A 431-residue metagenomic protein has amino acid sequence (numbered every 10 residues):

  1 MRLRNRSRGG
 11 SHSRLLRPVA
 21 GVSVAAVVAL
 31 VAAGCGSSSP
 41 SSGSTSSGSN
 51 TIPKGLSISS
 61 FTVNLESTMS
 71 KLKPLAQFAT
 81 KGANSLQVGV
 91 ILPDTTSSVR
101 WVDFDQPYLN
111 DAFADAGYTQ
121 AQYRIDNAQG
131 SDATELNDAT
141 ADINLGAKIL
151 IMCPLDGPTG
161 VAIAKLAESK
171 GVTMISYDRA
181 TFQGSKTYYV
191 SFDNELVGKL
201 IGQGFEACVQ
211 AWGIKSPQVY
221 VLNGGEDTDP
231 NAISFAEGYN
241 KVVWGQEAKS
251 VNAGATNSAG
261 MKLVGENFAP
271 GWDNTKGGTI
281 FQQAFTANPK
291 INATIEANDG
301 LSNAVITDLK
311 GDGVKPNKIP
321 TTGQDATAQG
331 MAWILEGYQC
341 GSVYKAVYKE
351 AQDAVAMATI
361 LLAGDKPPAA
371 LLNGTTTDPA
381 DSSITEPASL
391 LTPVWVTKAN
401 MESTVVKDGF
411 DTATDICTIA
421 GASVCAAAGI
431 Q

Functional and structural regions predicted by a protein language model:
R2-R14, C35-Q431: A residue-level marker of the well-folded mature domains of exported/periplasmic proteins
L16-V27: Sec-dependent signal peptide hydrophobic core
L30-G34: C-terminal motif of bacterial Sec signal peptides marking the signal peptidase cleavage site
